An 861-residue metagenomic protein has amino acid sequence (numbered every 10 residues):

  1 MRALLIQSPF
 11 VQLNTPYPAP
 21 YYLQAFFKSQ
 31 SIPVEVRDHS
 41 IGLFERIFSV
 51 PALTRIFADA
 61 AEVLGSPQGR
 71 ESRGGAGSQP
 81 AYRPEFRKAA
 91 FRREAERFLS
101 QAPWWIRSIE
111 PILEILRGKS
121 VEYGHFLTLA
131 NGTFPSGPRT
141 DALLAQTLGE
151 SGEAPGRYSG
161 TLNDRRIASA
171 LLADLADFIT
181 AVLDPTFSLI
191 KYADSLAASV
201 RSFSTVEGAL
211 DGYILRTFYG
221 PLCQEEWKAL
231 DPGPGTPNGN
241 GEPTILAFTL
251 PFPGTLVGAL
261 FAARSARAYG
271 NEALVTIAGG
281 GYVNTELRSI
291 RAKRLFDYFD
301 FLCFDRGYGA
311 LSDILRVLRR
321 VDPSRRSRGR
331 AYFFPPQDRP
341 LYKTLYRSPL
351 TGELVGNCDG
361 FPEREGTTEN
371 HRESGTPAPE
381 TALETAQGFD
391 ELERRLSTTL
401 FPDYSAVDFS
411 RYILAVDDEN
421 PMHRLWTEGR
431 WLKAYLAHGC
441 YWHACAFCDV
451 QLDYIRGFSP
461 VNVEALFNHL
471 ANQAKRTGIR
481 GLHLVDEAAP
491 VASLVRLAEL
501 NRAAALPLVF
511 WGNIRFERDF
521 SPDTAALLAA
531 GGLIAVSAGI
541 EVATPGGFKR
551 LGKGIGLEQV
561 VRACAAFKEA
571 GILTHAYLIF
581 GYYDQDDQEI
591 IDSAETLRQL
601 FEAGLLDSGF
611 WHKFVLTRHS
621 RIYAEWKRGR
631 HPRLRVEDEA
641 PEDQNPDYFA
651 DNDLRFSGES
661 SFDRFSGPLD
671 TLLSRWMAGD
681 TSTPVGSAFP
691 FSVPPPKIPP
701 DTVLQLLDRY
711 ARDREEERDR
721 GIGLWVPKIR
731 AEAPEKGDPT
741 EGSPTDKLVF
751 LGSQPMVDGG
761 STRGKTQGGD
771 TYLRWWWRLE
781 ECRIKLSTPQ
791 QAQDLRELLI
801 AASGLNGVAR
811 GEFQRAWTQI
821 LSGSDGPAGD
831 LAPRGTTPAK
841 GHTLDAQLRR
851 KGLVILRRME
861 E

Functional and structural regions predicted by a protein language model:
L4-S8, A273-A278, V463, F467-T574 (+1 more regions): Conserved SAM/AdoMet-binding glycine-rich loop
I6, F10, N14, Y22-Q24 (+5 more regions): C-terminal accessory regions of radical SAM enzymes
F10-L13, A19, L23-K28, P33-V50 (+8 more regions): Glycine-rich beta-alpha loop elements in corrinoid/cobalamin-binding modules across cobalamin-dependent enzymes
F27, C440, A538: Conserved, mostly hydrophobic/aromatic
A292-D313, L528-A535, D592-L616: Structural recognition of alpha->loop->beta junctions
R347-E369, E380-K433, V749, Q754-T766 (+3 more regions): N-terminal [4Fe-4S]-dependent radical SAM core
W426-E464: Canonical Radical SAM [4Fe-4S] cluster-binding loop centered on the CxxxCxxC motif and its immediate flanking residues
R783-E861: Long, charge-rich, low-complexity alpha-helical segments
